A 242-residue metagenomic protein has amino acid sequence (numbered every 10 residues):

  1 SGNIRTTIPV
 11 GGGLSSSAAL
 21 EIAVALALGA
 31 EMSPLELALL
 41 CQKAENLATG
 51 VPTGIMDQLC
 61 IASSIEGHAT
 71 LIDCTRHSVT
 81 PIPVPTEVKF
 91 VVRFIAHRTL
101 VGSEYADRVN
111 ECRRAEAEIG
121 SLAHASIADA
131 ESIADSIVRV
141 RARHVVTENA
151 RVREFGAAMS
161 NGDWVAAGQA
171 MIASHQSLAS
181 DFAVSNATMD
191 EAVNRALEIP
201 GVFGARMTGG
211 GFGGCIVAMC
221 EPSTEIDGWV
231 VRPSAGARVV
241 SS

Functional and structural regions predicted by a protein language model:
S1-P85, E198-I199, S223, D227-V230 (+1 more regions): Gly/Ser-rich oxyanion-binding loop with an adjacent helix/lid that shapes the negatively charged ligand pocket
G2-T6, M189, A205: A short glycine-rich, hydrophobically flanked beta-strand micro-motif that places a catalytic Asp/Glu for divalent metal
I8, G209-G211: A short acidic Gly-Thr/Ser loop motif
P52, D190, M207-T208: Short loop/turn and capping residues at structural boundaries
L71-G204, A218-S242: C-terminal nucleotide
G213-V217: N-terminal pre-core extensions flanking Radical SAM catalytic domains
